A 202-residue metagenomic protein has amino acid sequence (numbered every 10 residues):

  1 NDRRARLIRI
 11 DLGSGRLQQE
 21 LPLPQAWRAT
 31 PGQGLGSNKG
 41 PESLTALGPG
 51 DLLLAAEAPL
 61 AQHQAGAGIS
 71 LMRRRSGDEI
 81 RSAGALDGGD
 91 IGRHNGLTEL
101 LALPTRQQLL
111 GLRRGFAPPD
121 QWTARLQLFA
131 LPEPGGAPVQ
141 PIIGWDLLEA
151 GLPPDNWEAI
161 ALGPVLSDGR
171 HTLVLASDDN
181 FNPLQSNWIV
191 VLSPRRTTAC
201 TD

Functional and structural regions predicted by a protein language model:
N1-D202: Sequence/structural signature of beta-propeller domains
